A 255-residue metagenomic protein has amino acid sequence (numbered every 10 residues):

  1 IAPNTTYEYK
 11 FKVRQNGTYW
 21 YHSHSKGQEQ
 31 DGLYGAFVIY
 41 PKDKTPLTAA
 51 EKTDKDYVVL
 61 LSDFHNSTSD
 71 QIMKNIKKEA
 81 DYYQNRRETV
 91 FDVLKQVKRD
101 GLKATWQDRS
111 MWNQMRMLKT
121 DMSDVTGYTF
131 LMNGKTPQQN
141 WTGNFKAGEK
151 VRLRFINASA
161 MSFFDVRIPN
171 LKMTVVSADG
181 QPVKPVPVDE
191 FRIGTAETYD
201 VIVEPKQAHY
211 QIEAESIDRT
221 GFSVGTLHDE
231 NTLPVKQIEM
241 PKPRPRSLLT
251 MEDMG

Functional and structural regions predicted by a protein language model:
I1-I193, G225, N231-M254: Histidine-centered copper-binding motifs that mark active-site loops of extracellular/periplasmic copper enzymes
Y9-Q15, Y199-Q207: Short, hydrophobic beta-strand segments
Y19-S25, H209-I217: Short, aromatic- and glycine-rich surface loops/edge beta-strands on solvent-exposed regions
P185-P187, P205-Y210, D218-T220: Generic structural signal for short, solvent-exposed loop/turn connectors between secondary structure elements
A196: Ligand-binding face of N-terminal immunoglobulin V-set domains in extracellular IgSF glycoproteins
Q211-P234: C-terminal functional regions that serve as terminal interaction/effector modules
